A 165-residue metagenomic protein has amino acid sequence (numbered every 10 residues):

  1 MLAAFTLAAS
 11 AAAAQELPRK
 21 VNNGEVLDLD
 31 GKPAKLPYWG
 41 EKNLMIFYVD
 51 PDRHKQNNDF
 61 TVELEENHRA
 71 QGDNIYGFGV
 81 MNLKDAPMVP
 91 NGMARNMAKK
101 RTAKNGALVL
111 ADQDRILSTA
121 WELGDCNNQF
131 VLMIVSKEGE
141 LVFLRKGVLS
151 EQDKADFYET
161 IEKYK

Functional and structural regions predicted by a protein language model:
M1-A8: Bacterial N-terminal signal peptides
S10-A14: Sec/Tat signal peptide C-region and signal peptidase I cleavage site
G24-N43: A short beta-strand-turn-helix
P37-N58: Short active-site neighborhood of thiol/selenol oxidoreductases, capturing the structured segment around
H54-R101, S118: Structural microenvironment flanking redox-active thiols in thiol-disulfide oxidoreductases
F78, R95-N128: Short, internal strand/loop/helix patches that form the active-site neighborhood or redox-interaction surface
N128-K165: Thiol-/selenol-based redox modules, centered on thioredoxin-like and closely related oxidoreductase domains
